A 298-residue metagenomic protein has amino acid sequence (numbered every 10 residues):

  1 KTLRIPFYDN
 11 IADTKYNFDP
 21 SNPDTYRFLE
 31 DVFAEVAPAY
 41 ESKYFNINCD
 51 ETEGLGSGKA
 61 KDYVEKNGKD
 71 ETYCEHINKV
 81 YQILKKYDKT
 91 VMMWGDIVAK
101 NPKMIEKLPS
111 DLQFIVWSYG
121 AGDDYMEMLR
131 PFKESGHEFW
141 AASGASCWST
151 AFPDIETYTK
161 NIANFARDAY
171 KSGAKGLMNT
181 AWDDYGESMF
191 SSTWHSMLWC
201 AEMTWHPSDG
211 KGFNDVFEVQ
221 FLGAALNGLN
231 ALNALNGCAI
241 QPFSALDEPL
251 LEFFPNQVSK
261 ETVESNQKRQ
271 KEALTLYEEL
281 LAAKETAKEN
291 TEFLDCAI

Functional and structural regions predicted by a protein language model:
K1-K15, Y44, S57-N67, S192-M197: Aromatic- and acidic-residue-enriched segments that line the glycan-binding/catalytic groove of carbohydrate-active
I11-N17, E30, E75: N-terminal hydrophobic targeting/anchoring segments and the immediately downstream early-domain regions of hydrolases
P20: Active-site loop and adjoining helix of the penicillin-binding protein/serine DD-peptidase-beta-lactamase fold
P23-P38, S42-Y44, E51, E65-I298: Substrate-binding groove of N-acetylhexosamine-processing glycoside hydrolases
E53-L55: Feature marks short, surface-exposed loop/turn motifs that line or immediately flank catalytic pockets and channel
